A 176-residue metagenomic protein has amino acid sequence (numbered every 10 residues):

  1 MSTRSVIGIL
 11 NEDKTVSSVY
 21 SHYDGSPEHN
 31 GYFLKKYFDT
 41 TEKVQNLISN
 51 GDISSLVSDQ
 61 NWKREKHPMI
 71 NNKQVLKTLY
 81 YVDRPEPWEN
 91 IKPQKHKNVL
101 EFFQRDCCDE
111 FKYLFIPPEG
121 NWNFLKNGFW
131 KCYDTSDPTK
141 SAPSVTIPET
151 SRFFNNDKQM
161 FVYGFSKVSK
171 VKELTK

Functional and structural regions predicted by a protein language model:
M1-N30: Short, extreme N-terminal segment that most often corresponds to the first beta-strand
N30-Y37: An exposed acidic His-Trp-rich patch
D39-K176: Low-complexity intrinsically disordered segments
